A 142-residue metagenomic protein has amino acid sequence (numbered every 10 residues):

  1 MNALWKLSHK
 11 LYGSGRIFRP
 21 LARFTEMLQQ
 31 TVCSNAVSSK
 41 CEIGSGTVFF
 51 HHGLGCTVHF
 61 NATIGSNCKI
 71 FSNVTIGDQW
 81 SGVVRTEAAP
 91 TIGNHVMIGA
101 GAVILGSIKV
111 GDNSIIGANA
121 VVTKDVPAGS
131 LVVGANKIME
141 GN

Functional and structural regions predicted by a protein language model:
M1-N35, K137, N142: Terminal amphipathic alpha-helical/low-complexity segments used for targeting or macromolecular assembly
S39, G44-S45, F50-H51, H59-F60 (+12 more regions): Left-handed beta-helix
L54: Nucleotide-sugar-dependent
